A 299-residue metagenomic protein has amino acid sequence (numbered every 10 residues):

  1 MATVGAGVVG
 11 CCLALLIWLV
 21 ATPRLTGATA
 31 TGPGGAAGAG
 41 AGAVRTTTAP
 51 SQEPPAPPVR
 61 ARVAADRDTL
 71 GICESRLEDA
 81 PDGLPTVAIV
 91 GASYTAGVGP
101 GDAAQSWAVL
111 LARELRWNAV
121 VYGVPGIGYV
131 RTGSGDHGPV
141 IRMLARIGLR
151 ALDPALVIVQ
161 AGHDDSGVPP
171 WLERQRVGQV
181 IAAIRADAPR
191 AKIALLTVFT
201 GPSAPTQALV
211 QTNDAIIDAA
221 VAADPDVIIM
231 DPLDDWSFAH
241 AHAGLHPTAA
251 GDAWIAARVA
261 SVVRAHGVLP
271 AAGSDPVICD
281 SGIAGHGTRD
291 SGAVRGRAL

Functional and structural regions predicted by a protein language model:
M1-V90, Y94-G101, R113, R264-L299: N-terminal secretory targeting modules
T86-A88, Y94-Q175, V210-Q211: Conserved SGNH/GDSL esterase-like catalytic core that processes O-acyl groups on lipids and polysaccharides
S106, L110, E114, L172 (+6 more regions): Extracytoplasmic/secreted proteins, especially bacterial periplasmic and envelope-associated proteins
N118, A191-A194, I228: Proline-centered loop/turn at the N-terminus of a beta-strand
Q160-D164, I181-N213, W236: Active-site segments of SGNH/GDSL-like serine hydrolases that catalyze O-acetyl group transfer/hydrolysis on lipids
D187, W254, R258-P270: C-terminal alpha-helix
L196-P232, A249, W254, R258: Substrate-gating cap/lid alpha-helix
